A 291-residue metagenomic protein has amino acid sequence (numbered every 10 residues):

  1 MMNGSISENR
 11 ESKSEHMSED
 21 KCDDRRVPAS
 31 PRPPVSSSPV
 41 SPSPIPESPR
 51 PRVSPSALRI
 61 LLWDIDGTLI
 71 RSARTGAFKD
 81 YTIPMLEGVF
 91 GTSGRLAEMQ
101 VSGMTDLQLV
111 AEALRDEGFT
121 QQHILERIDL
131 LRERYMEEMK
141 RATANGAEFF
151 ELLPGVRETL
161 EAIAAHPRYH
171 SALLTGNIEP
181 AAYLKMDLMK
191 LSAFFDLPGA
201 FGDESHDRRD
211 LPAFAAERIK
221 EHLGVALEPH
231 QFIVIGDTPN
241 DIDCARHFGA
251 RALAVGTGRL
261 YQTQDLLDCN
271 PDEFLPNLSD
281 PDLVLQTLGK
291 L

Functional and structural regions predicted by a protein language model:
S12, R25-P51: Intrinsically disordered, low-complexity proline-rich regions
R50-S102, Q108-R115: Active-site neighborhood of HAD-like aspartate-dependent phosphohydrolases
R115-E158, H166: Metal-dependent phosphoesterase signature
V156-M189, G199-H206, P212: Substrate-recognition element of Asp-dependent hydrolases with the DxDx(T/V) motif
A200, E273-L278: Short acidic-hydrophobic, aromatic-tinged amphipathic segments that line or gate anion-handling sites
R209-I242: Conserved Lys-Pro-Asp/Glu-containing loop-to-beta segment of HAD-superfamily phosphomonoesterases, centered on
V234-E273: Acidic, Mg2+-coordinating phosphoryl-transfer loop and its flanking beta/alpha structural elements, shared across
